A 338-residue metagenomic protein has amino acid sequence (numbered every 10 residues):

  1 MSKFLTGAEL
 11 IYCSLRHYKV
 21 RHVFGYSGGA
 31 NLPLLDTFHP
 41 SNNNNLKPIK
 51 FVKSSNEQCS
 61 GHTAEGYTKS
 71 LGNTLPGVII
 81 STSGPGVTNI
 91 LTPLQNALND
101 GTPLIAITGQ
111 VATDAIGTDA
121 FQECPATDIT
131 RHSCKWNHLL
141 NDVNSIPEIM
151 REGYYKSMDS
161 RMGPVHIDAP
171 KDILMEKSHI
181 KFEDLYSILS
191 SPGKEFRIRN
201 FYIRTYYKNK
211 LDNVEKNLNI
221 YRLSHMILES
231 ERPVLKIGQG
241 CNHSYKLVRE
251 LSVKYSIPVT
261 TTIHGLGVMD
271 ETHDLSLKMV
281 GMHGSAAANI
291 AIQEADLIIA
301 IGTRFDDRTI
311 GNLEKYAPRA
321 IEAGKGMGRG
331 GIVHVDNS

Functional and structural regions predicted by a protein language model:
S2-S338: N-terminal alpha/beta PP-like core and its mobile active-site loop of ThDP/TPP-dependent enzymes
